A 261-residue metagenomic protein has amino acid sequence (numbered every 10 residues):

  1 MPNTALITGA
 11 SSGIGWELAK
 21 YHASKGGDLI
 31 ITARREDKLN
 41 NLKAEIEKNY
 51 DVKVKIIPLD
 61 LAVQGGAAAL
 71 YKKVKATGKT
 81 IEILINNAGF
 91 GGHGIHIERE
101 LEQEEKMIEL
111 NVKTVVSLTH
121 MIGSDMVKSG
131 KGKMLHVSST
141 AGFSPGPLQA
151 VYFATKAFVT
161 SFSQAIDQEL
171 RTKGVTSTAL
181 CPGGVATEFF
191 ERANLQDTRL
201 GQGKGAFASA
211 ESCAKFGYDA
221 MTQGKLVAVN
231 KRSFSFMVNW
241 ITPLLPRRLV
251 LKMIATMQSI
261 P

Functional and structural regions predicted by a protein language model:
S11-G13: Conserved glycine-rich cofactor-binding loop
K25-N41: Conserved glycine-rich Rossmann-like NAD(P)H-binding loop of the short-chain dehydrogenase/reductase
N87-G92: Conserved NAD(P)H cofactor-binding loop of Rossmann-fold oxidoreductase domains
I95-I108: Substrate-binding pocket helix/loop in short-chain dehydrogenase/reductase
T119, T155: Active-site helix of classical SDR
S139: Residue(s) in the substrate-gating loop at a strand-loop-helix junction that position the organic substrate next
E169-F234: SDR active-site lid
